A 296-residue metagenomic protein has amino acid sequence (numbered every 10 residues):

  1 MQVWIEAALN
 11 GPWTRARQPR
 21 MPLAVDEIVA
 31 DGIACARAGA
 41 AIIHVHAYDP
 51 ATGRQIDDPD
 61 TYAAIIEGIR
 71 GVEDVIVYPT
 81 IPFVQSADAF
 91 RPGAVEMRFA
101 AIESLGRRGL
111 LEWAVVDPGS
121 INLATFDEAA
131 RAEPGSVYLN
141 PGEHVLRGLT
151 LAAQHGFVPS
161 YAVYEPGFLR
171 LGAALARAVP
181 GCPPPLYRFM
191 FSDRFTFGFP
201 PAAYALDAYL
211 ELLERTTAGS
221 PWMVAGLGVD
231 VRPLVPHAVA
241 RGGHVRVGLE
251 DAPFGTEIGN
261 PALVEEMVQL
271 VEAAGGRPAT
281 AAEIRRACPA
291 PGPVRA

Functional and structural regions predicted by a protein language model:
M1-R20, F83, P118-A132: N-terminal small/glycine-rich loop or linker at the start of catalytic domains across soluble metabolic enzymes
G11-V29, P82-E96, P134-Y138, P221-G228: Active-site mouth loops of central-metabolism enzymes
L23, A87-L105, P166-L175, V229-R241 (+1 more regions): Catalytic cores of alpha/beta
I28, C35, H46, A114 (+4 more regions): Conserved, mostly hydrophobic/aromatic
A41-I65, M190-D193, A252-G255: Glycine-rich, proline-tolerant flexible connector loops at the mouths of alpha/beta enzymes
G53-I81, V145-A152, D207-T217, E265-G275: Alpha-helix-loop-beta-strand connector modules within alpha/beta enzyme cores
W113-E250: Catalytic alpha/beta core domains of metabolic enzymes, predominantly
E214, P233-A296: Structured C-terminal cap/extension of enzyme domains
